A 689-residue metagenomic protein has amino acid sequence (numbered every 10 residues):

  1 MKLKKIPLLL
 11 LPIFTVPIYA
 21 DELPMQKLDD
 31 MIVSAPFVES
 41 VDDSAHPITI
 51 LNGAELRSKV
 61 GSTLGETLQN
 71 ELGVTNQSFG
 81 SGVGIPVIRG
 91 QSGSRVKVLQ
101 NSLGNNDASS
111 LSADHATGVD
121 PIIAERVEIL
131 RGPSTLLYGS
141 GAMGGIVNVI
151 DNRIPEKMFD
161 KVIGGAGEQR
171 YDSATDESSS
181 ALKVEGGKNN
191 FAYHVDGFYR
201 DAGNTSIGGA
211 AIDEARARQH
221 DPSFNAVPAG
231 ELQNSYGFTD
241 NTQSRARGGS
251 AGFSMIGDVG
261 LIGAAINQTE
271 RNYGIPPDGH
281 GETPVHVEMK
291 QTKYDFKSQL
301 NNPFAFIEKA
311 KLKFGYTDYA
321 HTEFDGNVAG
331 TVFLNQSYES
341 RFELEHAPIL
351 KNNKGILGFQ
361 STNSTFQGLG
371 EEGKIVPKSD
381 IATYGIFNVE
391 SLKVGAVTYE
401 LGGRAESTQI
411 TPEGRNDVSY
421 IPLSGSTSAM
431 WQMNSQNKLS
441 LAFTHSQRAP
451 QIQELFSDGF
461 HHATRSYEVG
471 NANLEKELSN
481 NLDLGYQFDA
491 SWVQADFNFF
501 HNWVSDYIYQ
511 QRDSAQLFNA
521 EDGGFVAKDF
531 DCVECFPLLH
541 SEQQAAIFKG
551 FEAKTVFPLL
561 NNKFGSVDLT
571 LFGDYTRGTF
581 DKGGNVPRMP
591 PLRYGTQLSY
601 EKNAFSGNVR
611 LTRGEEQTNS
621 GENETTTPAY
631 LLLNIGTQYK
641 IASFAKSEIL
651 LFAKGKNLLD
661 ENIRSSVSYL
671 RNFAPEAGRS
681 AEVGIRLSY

Functional and structural regions predicted by a protein language model:
A20-R57, G65, G93: Short, acidic, small-residue-rich periplasmic hinge/interaction motif at the N-terminus of Gram-negative outer-membrane
L64-T67, G84-V87, V96-L99, D114-T117 (+2 more regions): N-terminal periplasmic accessory domains that precede and gate Gram-negative outer-membrane beta-barrel machines
G104-P133: Short acidic/polar hinge/loop motifs at secondary-structure boundaries that mediate gating or recognition
S173-D201, D213-N272, K290-N302, I349-N353 (+5 more regions): Transmembrane beta-barrel wall of Gram-negative outer-membrane proteins
G208, Q447, W503-D506, Q510 (+2 more regions): C-terminal beta-signal and adjacent terminal beta-strands/loops of Gram-negative outer-membrane beta-barrel proteins
D240-A246, V259-A310, Y316-S337, G373 (+2 more regions): Flexible loop and strand-edge segments within Gram-negative outer membrane beta-barrel domains
P284-P303, D417-V418, S424, Q432 (+6 more regions): Outer-membrane beta-barrel signature, preferentially recognizing the C-terminal barrel domain of Gram-negative
K393-V394, F500-V504, D522-T618: Gram-negative outer-membrane beta-barrel transporters
